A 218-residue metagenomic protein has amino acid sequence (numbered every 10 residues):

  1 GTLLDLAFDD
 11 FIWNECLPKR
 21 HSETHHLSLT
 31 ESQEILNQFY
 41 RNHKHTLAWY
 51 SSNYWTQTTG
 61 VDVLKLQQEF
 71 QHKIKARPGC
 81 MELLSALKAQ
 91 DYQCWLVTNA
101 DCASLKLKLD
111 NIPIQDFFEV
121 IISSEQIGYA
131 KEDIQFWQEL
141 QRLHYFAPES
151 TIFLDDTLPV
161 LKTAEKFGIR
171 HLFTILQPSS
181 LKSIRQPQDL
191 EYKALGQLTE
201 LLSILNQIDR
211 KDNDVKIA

Functional and structural regions predicted by a protein language model:
T2-E82, D101-A103: N-terminal helical cap/lid subdomain that shapes the substrate entry/recognition surface in HAD-like hydrolases
W13, H21, W49, W55-T56 (+4 more regions): Bulky hydrophobic/aromatic packing residues
S22, T56, F70, W95 (+3 more regions): Short, flexible active-site loop motifs that bind/organize anionic cofactors or intermediates
L27, V61, Y92, F146 (+1 more regions): Short glycine/serine/threonine/alanine-rich loop segments
G79-D91: Catalytic-core regions built around general acid/base machinery
S85, D101-C102, K106-A218: Asp-based, Mg2+/Mn2+-dependent phosphohydrolase catalytic module
D91-W95, P148-T151: Short active-site oxyanion
T98: Conserved phosphate-coupling serine/threonine residues in phosphotransfer and NTP-handling enzymes
